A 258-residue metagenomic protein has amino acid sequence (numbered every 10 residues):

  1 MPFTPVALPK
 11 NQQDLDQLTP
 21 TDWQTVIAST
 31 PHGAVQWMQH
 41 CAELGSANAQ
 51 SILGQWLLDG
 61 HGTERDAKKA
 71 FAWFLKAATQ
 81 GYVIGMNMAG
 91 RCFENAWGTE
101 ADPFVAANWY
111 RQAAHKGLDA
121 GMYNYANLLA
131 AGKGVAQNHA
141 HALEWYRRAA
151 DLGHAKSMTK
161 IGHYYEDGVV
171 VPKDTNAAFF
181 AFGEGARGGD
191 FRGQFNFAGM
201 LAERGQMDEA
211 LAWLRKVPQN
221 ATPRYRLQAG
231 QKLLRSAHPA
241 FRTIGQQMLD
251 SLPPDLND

Functional and structural regions predicted by a protein language model:
F3-V6, Q219-D258: Terminal, low-structured helical/coil segments at or just beyond the last alpha-helical repeat
T19-T21, I52-D59, M88-N95, M122-A131 (+3 more regions): Hydrophobic face of amphipathic alpha-helices that form TPR/SEL1-like repeat modules and related alpha-solenoid
T30, E43-S46, D59-H61, D66 (+10 more regions): Short helix-capping/linker turns of helical repeat alpha-solenoids
A49, G85, G121, S157 (+2 more regions): TPR alpha-solenoid repeat register
G98, G134, V170, Q206-M207 (+1 more regions): Alpha-helical linker/edge segments of TPR/alpha-solenoid repeat scaffolds and analogous pre-/post-domain helices
